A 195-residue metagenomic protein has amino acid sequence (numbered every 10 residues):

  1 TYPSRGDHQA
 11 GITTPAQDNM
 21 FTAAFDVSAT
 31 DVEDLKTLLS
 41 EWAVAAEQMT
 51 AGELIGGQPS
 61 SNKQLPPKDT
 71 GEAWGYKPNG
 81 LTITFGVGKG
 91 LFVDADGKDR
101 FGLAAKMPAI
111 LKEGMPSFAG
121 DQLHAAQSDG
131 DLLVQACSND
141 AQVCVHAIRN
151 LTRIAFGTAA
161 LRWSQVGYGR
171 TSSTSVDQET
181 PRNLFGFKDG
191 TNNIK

Functional and structural regions predicted by a protein language model:
T1-K195: Long, low-complexity, Ser/Thr/Gly/Pro-rich intrinsically disordered segments that act as flexible linkers and assembly
